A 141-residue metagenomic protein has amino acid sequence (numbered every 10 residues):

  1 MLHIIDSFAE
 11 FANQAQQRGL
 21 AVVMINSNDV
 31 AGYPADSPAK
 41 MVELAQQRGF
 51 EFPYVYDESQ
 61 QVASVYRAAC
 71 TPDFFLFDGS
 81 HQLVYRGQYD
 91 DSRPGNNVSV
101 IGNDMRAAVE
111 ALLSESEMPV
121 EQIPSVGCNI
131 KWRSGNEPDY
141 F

Functional and structural regions predicted by a protein language model:
M1-L113, M118-E121, N136: Chalcogenol-based redox active-site neighborhoods
Q122-F141: Flexible coil segments in periplasmic/lumen-exposed cytochrome c-class electron-transfer proteins
